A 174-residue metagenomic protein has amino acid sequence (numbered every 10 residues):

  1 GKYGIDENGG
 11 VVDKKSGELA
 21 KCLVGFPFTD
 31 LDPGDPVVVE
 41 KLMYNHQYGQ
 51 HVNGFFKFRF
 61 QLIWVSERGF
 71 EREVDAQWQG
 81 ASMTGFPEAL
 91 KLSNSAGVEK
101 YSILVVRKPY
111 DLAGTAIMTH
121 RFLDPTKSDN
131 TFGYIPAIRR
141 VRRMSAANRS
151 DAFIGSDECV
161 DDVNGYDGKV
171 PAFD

Functional and structural regions predicted by a protein language model:
G1-S128: Solvent-exposed N-terminal domain segments of exported/luminal and surface proteins
A116-D174: Acidic, serine/threonine- and glycine-rich low-complexity intrinsically disordered segments that serve as flexible
